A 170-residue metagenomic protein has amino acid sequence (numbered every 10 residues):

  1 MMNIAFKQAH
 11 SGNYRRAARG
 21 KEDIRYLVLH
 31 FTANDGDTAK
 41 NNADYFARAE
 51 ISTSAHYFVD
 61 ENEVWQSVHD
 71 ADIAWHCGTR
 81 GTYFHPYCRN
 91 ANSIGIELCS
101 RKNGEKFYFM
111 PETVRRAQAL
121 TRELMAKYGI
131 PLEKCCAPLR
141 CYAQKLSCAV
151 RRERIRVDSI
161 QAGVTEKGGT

Functional and structural regions predicted by a protein language model:
M1-Q8, R16, K21, C99-T170: Basic/polar, cationic surfaces and motifs that engage anionic cell-wall and phosphate/carboxylate ligands
M1-R89: N-terminal catalytic cores of peptidoglycan-degrading enzymes
Y57, I96, A117: Hydrophobic/aromatic pocket-lining and membrane-interface residues
Y87-L98: Short coil-to-beta-strand
